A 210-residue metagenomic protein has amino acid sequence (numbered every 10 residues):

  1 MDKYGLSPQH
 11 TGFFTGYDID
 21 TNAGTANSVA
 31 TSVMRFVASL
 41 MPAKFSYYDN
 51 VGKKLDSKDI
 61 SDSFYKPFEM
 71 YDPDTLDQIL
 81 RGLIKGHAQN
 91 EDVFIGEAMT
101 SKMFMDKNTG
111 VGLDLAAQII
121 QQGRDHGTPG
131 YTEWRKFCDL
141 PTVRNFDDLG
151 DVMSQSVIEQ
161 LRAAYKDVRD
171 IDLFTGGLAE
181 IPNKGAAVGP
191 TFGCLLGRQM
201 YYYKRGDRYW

Functional and structural regions predicted by a protein language model:
M1-W210: Polyanionic, low-complexity segments and short acidic motifs
